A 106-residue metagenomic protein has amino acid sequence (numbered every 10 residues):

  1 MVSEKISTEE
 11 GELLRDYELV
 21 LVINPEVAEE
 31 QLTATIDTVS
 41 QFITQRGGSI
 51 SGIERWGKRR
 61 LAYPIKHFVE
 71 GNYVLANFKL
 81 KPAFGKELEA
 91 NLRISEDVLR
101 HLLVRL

Functional and structural regions predicted by a protein language model:
V2-L106: Structured, basic alpha/beta domains of bacterial-type, RNA-associated proteins
